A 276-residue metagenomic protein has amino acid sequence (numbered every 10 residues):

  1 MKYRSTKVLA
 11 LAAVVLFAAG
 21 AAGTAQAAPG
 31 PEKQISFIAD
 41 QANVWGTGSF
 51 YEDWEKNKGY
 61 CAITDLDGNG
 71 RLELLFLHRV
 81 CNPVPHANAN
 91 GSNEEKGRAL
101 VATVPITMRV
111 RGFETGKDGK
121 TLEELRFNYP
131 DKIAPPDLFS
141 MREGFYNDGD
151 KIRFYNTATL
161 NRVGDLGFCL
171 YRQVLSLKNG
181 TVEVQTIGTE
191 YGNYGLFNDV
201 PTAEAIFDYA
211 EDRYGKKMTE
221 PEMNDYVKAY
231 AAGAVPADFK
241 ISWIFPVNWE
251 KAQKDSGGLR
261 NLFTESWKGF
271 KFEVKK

Functional and structural regions predicted by a protein language model:
K2-L11: Bacterial N-terminal signal peptides that target proteins for export
F17-T24: C-terminal segment of classical bacterial N-terminal signal peptides
Q26-L66, L77, N88, E94-L100 (+3 more regions): Terminal domain-start segments
G30-E32, P85-L125, Q173-L177: Beta-propeller blade repeat segments, especially FG-GAP/WD-type strand-to-loop junctions in 6- to 7-bladed propeller
G30-E32, S140-K276: Acidic, small-residue rich beta-repeat scaffolds with periodic aromatic anchors
N43-G59, N128-F145: Repeat-based blade/solenoid architectures
L66-R79, D148-A158: Acidic/hydrophobic-patterned starts of short beta strands in beta-sheet-rich repeat architectures
K120-Y129, V184-Y191: Beta-propeller fold detector
